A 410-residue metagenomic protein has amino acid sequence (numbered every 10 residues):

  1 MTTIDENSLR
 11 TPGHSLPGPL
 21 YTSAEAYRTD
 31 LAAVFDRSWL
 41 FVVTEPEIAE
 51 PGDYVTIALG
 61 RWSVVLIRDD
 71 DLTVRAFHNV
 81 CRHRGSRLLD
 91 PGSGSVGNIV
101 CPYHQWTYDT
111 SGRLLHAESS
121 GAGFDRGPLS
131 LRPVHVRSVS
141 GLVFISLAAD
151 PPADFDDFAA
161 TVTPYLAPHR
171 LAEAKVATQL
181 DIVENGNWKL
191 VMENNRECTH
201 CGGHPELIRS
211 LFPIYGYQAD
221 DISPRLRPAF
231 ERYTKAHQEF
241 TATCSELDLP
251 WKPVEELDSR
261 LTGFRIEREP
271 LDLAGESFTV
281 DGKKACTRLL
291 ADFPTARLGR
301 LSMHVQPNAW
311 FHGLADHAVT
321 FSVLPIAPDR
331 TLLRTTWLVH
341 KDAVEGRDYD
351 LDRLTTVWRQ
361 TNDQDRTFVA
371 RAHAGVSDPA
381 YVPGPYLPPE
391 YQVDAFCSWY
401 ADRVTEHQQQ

Functional and structural regions predicted by a protein language model:
M1-S8, Q408-Q410: Basic/polar N-terminal segments that are highly enriched at the extreme N-terminus, encompassing both cleavable
I4-L20, A172: Short, contiguous pre-domain boundary segments
L16, L20-G60, V64: Non-catalytic accessory segments flanking enzyme active sites
P17, D30, V43-T44, D125 (+3 more regions): Short, solvent-exposed coil/turn linker segments
D36-I48, L115-S119, M303-P307: Short Pro/Gly-enriched beta-strand edge/turn motifs at strand-loop
E47-P168: Rieske [2Fe-2S] iron-sulfur-binding domain
R68, T73, N79, L142-Q410: C-terminal catalytic domain of Rieske-type non-heme iron oxygenases
